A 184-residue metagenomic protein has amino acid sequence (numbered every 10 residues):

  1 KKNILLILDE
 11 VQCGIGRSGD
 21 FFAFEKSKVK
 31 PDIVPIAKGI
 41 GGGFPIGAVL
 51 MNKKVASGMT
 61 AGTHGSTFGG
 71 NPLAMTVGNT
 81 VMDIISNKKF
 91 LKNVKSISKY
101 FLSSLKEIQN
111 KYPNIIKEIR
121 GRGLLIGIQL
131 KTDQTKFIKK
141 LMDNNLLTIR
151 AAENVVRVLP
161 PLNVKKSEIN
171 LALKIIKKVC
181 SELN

Functional and structural regions predicted by a protein language model:
K1-N184: Conserved N-terminal phosphate-binding loop of PLP-dependent enzymes in the Aspartate aminotransferase
